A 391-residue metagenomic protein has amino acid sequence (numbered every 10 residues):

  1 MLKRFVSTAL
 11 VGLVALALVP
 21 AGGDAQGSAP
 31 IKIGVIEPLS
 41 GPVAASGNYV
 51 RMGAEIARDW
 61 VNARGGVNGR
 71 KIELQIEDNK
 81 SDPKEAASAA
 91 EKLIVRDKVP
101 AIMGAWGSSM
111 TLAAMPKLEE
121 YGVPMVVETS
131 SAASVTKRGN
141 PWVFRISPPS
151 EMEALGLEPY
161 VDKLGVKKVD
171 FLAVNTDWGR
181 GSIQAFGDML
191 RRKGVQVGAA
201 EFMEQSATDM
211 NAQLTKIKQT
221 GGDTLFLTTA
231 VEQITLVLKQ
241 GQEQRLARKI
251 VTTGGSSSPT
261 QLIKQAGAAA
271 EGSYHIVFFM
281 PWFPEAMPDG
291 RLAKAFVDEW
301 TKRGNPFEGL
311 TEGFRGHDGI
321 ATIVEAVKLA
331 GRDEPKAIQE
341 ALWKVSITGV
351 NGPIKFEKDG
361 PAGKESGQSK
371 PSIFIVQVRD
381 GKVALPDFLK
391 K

Functional and structural regions predicted by a protein language model:
L2-L13, A21-K391: Extracytosolic ligand-binding ectodomains
